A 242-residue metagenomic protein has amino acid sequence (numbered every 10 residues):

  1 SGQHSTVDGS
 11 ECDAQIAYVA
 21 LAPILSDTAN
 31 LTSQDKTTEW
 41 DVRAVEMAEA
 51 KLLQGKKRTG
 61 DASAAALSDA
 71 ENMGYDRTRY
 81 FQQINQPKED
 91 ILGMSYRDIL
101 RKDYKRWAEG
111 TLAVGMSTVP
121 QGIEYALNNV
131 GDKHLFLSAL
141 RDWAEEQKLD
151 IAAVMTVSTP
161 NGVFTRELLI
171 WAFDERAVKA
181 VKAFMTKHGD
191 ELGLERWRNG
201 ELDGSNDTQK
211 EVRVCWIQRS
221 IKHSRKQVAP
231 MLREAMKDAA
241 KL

Functional and structural regions predicted by a protein language model:
S1-E49: Short alpha-helices
Q34-L242: C-terminal accessory domains and tails appended to enzymatic cores
